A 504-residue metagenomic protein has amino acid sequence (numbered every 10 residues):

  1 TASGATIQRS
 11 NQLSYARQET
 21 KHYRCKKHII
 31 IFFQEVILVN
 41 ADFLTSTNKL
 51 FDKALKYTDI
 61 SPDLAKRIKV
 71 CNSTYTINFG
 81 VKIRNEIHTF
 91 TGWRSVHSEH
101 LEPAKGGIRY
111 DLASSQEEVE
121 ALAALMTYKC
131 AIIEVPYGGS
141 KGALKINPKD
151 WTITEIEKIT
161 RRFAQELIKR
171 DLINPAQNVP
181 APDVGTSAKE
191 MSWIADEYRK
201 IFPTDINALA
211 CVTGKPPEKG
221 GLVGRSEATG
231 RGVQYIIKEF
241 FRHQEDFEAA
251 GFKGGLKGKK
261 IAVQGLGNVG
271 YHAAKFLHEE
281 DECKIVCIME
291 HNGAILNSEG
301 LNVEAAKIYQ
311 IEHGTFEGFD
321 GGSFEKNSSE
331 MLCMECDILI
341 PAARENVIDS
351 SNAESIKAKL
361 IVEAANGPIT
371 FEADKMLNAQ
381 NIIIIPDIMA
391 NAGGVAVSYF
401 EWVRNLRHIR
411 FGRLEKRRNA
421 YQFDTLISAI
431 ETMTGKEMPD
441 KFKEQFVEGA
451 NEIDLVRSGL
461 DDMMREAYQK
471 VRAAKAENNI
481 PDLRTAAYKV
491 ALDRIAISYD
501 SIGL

Functional and structural regions predicted by a protein language model:
T1, N11-L13: Short, positively charged low-complexity motifs
T20-I37: N-terminal, intrinsically disordered charge-dense segments
L38-A228, G232-I236, F240-F241, R410 (+2 more regions): N-terminal ligand-binding/catalytic initiation module
N40-D42, F240-F241, K359-L504: Adenosine-phosphate binding glycine-rich loop
D42, S46-K49, N72, S114-E117 (+21 more regions): Conserved active-site and cofactor/substrate-binding residues in soluble primary-metabolism enzymes
G220-C333: Glycine-rich phosphate/diphosphate-binding loop of Rossmann-like nucleotide-binding domains
G293-I384, M389: Rossmann-like adenosine-cofactor binding region
